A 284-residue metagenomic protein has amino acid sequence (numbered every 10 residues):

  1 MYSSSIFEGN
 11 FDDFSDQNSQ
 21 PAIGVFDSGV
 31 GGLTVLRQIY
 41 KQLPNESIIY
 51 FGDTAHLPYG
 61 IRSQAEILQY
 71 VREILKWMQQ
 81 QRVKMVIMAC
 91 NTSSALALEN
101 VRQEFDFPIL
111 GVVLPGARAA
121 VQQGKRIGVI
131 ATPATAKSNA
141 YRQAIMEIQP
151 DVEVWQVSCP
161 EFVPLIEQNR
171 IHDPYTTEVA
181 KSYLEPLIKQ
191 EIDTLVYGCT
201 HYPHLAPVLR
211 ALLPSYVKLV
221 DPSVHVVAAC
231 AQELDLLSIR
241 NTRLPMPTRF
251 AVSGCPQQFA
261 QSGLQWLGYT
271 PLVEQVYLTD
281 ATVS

Functional and structural regions predicted by a protein language model:
Y2-S284: Non-catalytic structural scaffold of enzyme domains
